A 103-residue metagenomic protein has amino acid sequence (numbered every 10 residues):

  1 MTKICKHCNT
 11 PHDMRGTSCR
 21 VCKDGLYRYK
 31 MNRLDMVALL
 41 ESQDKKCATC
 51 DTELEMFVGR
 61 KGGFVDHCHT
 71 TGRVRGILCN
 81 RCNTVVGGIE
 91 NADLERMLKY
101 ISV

Functional and structural regions predicted by a protein language model:
M1-F64, H69-V103: Contiguous alpha-helical segments
